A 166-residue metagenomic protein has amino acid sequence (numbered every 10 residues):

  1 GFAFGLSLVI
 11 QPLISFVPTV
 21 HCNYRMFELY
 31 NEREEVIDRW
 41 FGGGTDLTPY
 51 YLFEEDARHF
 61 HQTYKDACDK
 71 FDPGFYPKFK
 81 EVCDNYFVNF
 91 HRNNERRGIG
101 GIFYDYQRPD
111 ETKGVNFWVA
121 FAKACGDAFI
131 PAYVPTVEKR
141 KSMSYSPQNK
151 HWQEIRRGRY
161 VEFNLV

Functional and structural regions predicted by a protein language model:
G1-V166: A domain-level signal for the structural core that forms small-molecule/cofactor-binding pockets and catalytic centers
